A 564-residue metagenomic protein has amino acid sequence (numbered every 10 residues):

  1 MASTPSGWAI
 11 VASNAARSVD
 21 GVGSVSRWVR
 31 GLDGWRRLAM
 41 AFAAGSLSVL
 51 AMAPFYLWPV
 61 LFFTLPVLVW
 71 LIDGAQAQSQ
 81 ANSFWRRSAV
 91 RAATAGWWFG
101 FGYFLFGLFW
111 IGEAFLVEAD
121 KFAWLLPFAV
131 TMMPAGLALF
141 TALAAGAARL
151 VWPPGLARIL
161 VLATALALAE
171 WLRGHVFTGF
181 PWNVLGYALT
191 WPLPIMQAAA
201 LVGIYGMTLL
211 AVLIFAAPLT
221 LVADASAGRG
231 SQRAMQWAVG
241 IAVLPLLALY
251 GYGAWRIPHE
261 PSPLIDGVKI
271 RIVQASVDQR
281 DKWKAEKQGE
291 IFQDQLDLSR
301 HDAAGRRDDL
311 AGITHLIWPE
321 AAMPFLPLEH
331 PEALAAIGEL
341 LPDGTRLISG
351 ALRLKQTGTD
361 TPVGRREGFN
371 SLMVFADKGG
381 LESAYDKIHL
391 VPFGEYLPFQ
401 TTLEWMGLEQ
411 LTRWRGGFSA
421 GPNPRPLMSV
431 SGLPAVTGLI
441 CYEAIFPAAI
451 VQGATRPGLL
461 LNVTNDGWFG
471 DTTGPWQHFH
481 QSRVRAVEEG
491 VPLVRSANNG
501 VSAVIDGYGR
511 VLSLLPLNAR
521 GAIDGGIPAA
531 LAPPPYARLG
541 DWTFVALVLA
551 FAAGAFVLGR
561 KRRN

Functional and structural regions predicted by a protein language model:
A2-S6: Extreme N-terminal basic, low-complexity initiation segments that serve as generic localization/processing leaders
W8-I257, G470-T472, S482-A486, A497-Y508 (+2 more regions): Membrane-embedded alpha-helical bundles of multi-pass enzymes that act on lipidic or dolichyl-linked glycan substrates
M52-V67, Y103-W110, Q274-A275, L310-F325 (+2 more regions): Short, conserved active-site loops that position catalytic residues or coordinate cofactors/metal ions across diverse
Q80-W85, R307-D309, T359-V363: Intrinsically disordered, low-complexity Ser/Thr- and acidic-rich flexible linkers and loops, especially at boundaries
P127-M132, V277-A285, E409: Short glycine/proline- and acidic residue-enriched helix-loop micro-motifs that form flexible lids or anion-recognition
A148, W152, L219, A223 (+3 more regions): Generic structural signal for well-ordered alpha-helical scaffold segments
W191-L193, Q197, A242-L316, L328-G338 (+1 more regions): Membrane-interface segments at or immediately adjacent to transmembrane helices that form the boundary between
A311-N564: Solvent-exposed soluble domains appended to multi-pass membrane proteins
